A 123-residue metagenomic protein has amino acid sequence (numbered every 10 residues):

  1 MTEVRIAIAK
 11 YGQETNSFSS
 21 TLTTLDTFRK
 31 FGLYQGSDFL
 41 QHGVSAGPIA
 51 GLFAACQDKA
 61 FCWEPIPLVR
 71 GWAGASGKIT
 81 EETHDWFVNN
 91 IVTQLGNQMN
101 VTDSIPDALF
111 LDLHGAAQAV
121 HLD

Functional and structural regions predicted by a protein language model:
M1-K59: N-terminal amphipathic/basic leader segments beginning at the initiator methionine
T2-V4, F61-W63, I105-A108: Loop/turn elements at helix/coil->beta-strand transitions in domains of secreted/extracellular proteins
A7, E14, S19, F28 (+1 more regions): Active-site histidine-anchored catalytic micro-motif
L22-L25, L33, L40, L52 (+4 more regions): Generic detector of leucine side chains in alpha-helical contexts
A54, A60-W63, G96-V101: C-terminal functional extensions of proteins
C62-R70: Short beta-strand elements in bilobed, periplasmic/extracellular small-molecule ligand-binding domains
